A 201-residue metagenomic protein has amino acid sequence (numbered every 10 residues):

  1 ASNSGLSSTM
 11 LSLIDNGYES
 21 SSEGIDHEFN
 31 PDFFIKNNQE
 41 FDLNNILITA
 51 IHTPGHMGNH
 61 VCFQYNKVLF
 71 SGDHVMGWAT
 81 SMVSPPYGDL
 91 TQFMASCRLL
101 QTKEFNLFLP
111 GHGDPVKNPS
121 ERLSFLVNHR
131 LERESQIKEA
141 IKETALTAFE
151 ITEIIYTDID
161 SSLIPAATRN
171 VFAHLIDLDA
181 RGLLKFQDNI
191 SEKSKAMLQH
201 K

Functional and structural regions predicted by a protein language model:
A1-D42: Active-site HxH/HxHxD metal-binding segment of metal-dependent hydrolases
A1-S2, F70-G72, L163: Short hydrophobic/aromatic-enriched beta-strand-loop microsegments
L13, E19-I25, L47-E134: Metallo-beta-lactamase
I35, F41, F63, L184-K185: A structural signal for short hydrophobic beta-strand segments in well-ordered beta-sheet cores
E40, F105-N106, L146, L183: Generic structural signal for secondary-structure transition and capping sites
F41-I46, T102-K103, T144: Glycine-rich phosphate-binding loop signature in dinucleotide/nucleotide-binding domains
Q136-K201: C-terminal regulatory/interaction regions
